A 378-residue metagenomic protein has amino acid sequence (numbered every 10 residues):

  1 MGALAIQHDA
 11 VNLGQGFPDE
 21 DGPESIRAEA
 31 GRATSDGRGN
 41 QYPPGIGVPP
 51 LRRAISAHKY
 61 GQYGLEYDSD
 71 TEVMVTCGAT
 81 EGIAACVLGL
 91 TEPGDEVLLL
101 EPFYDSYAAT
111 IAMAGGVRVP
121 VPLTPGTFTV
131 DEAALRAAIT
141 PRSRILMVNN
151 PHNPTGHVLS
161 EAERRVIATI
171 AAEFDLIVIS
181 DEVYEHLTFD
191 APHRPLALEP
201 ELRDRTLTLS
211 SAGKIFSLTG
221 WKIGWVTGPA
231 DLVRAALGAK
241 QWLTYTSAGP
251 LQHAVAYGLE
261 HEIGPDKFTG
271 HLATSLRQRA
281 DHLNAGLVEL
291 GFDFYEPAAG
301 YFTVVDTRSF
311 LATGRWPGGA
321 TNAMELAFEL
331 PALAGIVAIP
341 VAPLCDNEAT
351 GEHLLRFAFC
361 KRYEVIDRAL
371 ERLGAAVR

Functional and structural regions predicted by a protein language model:
M1-G78, A85, A134, H261 (+1 more regions): N-terminal small-domain helix-loop-helix segment of the aminotransferase-like
H8, A114, E173-F174, L290 (+1 more regions): Helix C-cap/helix->beta junction micro-motif
G89-I111: Conserved PLP-anchoring active-site segment centered on the Schiff-base-forming lysine
V119, L123-H193: Active-site phosphate-binding strand-loop segment of PLP-dependent enzymes
R205-A299: PLP-dependent aminotransferase class I/II
L276-R277, L290-L333: Conserved PLP-binding catalytic core of the aspartate aminotransferase-like
R315, A320, F328-I339, P343-R378: PLP-dependent enzyme catalytic core of the Aspartate aminotransferase-like
